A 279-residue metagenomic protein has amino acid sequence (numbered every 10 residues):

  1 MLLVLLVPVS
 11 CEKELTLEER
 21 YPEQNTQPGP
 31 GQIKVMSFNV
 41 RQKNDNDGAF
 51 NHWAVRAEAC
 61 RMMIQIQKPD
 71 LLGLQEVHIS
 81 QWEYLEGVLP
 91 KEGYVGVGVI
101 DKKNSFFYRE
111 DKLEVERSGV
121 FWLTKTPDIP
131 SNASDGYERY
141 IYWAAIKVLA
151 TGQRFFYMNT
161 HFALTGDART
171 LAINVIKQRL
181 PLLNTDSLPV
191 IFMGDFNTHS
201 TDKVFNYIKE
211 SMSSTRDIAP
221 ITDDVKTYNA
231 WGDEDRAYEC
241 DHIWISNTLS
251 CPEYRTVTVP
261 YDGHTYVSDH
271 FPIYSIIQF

Functional and structural regions predicted by a protein language model:
M1-V9: Sec-dependent bacterial lipoprotein signal peptides
P8-V88, N174: N-terminal, active-site-proximal structural segment of metallo-dependent hydrolase catalytic domains
T16-P22, G166-D167, P181-V190, T198-F279: Metal-dependent phosphoester-hydrolase catalytic domains
Y21-T26, L71, Q75-M158, S250-T256: Structured beta-strand-rich core segments of catalytic domains in phosphoester-bond hydrolases
Q27-G31, Q65-I66, V88-K91, G98-I100 (+6 more regions): Extracellular/periplasmic catalytic domains that process cell-envelope and extracellular macromolecules
I33-V40, C60-W82, F107, A144 (+5 more regions): Active-site beta-strand/loop signature of hydrolases that rely on acidic residues for catalysis
K43-D47, T126-I129, D224-T227: A short acidic, helix-capping loop that chelates divalent metal ions and anchors anionic groups
F50-A57, Q75-W82, I100, Y137 (+5 more regions): Solvent-exposed, acidic/flexible segments
